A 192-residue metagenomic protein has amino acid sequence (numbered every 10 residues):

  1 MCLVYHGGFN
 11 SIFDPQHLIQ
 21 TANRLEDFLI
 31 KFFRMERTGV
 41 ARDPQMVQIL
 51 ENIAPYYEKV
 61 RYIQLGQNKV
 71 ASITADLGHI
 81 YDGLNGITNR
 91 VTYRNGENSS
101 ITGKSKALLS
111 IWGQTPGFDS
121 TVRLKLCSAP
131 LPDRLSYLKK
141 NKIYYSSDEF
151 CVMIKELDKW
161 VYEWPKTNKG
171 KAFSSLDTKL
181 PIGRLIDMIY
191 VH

Functional and structural regions predicted by a protein language model:
M1-N95, G113-H192: An N-terminal alpha-helical hairpin/helix-loop-helix interaction module that forms a charged, gly/pro-flexible surface
G103-A107: Conserved beta-strand->loop/alpha-helix structural units within folded catalytic cores of enzymes with alpha/beta
S110: Catalytic palm subdomain of template-directed nucleic-acid polymerases, centered on the conserved carboxylate motif
